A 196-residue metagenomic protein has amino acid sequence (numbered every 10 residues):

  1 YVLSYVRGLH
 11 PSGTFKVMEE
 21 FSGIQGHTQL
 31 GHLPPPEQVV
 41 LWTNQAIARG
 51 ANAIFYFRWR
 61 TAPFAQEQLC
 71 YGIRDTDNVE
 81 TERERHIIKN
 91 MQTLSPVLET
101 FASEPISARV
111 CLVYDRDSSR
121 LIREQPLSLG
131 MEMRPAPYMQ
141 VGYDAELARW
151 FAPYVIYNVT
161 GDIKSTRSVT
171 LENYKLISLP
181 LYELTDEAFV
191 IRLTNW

Functional and structural regions predicted by a protein language model:
Y1-W196: Carbohydrate-binding surfaces of carbohydrate-active enzymes
